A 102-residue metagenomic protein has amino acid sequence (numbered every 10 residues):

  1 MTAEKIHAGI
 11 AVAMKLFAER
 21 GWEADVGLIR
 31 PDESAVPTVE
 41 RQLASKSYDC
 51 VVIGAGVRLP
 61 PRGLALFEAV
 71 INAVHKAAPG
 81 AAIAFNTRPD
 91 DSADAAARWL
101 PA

Functional and structural regions predicted by a protein language model:
M1-G9: Glycine- and acidic-residue-enriched helix-capping/strand-helix junction motifs
G9, A69-A102: Ser/Thr/Gly-rich flexible loops in soluble cytosolic domains mediating phosphotransfer, phosphorylation
G9-I29: Short, well-structured hydrophobic secondary-structure segments
D25-S34, N86-P89: Short beta->alpha junction loops
G27, R62, A82: Catalytic-face loop-and-helix region of soluble metabolic enzyme cores
D32-E40, A93: Structural motif
P37-H75: Mid-chain, well-packed structural core segment of small domains
